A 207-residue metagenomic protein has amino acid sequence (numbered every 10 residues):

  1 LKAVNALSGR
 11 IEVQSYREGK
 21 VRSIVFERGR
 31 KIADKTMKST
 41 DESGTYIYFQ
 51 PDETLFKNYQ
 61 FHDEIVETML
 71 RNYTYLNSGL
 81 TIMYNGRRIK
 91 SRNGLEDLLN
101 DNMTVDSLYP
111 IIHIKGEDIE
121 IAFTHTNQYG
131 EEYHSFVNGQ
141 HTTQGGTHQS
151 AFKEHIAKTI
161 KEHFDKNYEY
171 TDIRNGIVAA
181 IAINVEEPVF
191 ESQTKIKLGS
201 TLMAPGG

Functional and structural regions predicted by a protein language model:
L1-D106: GHKL-type ATPase core
E64-E67, R71-Y73, S78-I196: GHKL/Histidine-kinase-like ATPase module
F164-K166, M203-G207: Flexible helix-coil linker/hinge segments at domain or subdomain boundaries
G199-T201: Surface-exposed loop and adjacent secondary-structure segments within mature catalytic domains
